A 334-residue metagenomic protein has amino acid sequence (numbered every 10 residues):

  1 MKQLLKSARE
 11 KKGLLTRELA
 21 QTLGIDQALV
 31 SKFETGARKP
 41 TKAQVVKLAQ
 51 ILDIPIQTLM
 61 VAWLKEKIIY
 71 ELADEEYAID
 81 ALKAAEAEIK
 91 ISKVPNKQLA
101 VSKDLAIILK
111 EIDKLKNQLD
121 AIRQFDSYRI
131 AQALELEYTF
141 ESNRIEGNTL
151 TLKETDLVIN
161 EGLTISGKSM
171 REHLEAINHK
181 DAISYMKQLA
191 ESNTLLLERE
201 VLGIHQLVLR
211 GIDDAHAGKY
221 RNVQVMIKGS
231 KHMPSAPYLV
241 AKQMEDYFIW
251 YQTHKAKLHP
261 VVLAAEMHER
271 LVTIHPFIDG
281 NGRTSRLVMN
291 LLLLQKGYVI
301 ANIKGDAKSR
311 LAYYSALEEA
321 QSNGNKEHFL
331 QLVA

Functional and structural regions predicted by a protein language model:
Q3-T22: Short basic helix-loop element that most often maps to the first helix and adjoining turn of HTH DNA-binding modules
L5, T16, Q27, K42-V45: Helix-turn-helix DNA-binding elements, focusing on the entry/boundary residues of the two helices that contact DNA
G24-K39: Recognition helix of helix-turn-helix/homeodomain-like DNA-binding domains that insert into the DNA major groove
A43-T58: DNA major-groove recognition helix of helix-turn-helix/homeodomain DNA-binding modules
V61: Phosphate-coordinating loops and pocket residues in cytosolic domains that bind phosphorylated ligands
E66-E75, E86-A334: FIC/Doc superfamily catalytic core
